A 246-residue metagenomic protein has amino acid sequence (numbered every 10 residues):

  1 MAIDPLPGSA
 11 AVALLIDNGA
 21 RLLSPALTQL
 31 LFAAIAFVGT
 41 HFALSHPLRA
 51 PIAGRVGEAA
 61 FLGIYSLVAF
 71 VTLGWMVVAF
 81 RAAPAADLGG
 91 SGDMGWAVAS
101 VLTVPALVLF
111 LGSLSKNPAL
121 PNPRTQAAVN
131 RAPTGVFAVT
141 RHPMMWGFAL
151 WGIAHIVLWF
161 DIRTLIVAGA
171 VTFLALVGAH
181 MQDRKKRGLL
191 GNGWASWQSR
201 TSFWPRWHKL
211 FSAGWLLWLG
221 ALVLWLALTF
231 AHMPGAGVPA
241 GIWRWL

Functional and structural regions predicted by a protein language model:
M1-P25, R244-L246: Short, strongly hydrophobic alpha-helical membrane anchors
S24-A33, E58-T72, A132, F137-A138: Alpha-helical transmembrane segments of integral membrane proteins, especially early/N-terminal helices
A26-V38, R141-L246: Hydrophobic transmembrane alpha-helices
L31, A36, S66-M76, L102-L107 (+1 more regions): Hydrophobic alpha-helical transmembrane segments of multi-pass integral membrane proteins
T40-L44, V108-P123, H180-G191: Membrane-water interface of transmembrane alpha-helices
F42-A60: Membrane-interface helix-loop junction between the first two transmembrane segments
R49-I52, R81-G92, A236-R244: Membrane-interface helix termini and inter-helical loops of multi-pass transporters
V68-G135: Portal/gating segments that form or line small-molecule/metal binding sites
